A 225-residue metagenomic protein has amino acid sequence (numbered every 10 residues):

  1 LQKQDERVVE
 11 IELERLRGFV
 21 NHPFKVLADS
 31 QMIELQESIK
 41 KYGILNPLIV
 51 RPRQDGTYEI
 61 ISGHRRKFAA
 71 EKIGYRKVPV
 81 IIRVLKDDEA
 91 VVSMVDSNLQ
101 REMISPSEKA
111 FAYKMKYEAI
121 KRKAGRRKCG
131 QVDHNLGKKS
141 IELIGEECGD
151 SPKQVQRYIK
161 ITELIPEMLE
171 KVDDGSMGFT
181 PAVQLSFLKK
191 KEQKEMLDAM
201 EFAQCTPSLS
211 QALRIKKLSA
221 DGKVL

Functional and structural regions predicted by a protein language model:
L1-K3, G130, K153, S210: Intrinsically disordered, low-complexity regions enriched in polar/acidic and amide residues
L1-R83, E89-M103: Short, charged/polar connector segments at secondary-structure boundaries
E12, D150-L225: Amphipathic alpha-helical extensions and coiled-coil-like segments
H22, I44-N46, Q100, Q131 (+3 more regions): Glutamine-centric residue-chemistry signal
F24-K25, M32-I33, K67-E163, E170-D173 (+2 more regions): Amphipathic, charge-rich alpha-helical segments that serve as recognition/docking helices
K41, R101, A119-K123, F202 (+1 more regions): A structural signal for alpha-helix termini and helix-coil/disorder junctions
N46-P52, R83, S97, K114-K121 (+2 more regions): Low-complexity, flexible helical/coil segments
I61-S62, G137, D174, Q211: Residues at the start of alpha-helices and the adjacent loop-to-helix junctions
